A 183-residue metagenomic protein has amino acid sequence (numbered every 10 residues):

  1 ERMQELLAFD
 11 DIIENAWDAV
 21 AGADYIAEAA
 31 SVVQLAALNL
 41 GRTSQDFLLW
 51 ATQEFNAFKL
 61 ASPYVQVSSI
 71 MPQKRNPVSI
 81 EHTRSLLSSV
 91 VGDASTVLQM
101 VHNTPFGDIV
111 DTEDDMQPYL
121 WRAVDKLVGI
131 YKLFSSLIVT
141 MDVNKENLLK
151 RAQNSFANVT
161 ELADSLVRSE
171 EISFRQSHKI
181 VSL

Functional and structural regions predicted by a protein language model:
E1-N103: Internal glycine-rich alpha/beta core junctions
M71-L183: Glycine-rich cofactor/substrate-binding loops
